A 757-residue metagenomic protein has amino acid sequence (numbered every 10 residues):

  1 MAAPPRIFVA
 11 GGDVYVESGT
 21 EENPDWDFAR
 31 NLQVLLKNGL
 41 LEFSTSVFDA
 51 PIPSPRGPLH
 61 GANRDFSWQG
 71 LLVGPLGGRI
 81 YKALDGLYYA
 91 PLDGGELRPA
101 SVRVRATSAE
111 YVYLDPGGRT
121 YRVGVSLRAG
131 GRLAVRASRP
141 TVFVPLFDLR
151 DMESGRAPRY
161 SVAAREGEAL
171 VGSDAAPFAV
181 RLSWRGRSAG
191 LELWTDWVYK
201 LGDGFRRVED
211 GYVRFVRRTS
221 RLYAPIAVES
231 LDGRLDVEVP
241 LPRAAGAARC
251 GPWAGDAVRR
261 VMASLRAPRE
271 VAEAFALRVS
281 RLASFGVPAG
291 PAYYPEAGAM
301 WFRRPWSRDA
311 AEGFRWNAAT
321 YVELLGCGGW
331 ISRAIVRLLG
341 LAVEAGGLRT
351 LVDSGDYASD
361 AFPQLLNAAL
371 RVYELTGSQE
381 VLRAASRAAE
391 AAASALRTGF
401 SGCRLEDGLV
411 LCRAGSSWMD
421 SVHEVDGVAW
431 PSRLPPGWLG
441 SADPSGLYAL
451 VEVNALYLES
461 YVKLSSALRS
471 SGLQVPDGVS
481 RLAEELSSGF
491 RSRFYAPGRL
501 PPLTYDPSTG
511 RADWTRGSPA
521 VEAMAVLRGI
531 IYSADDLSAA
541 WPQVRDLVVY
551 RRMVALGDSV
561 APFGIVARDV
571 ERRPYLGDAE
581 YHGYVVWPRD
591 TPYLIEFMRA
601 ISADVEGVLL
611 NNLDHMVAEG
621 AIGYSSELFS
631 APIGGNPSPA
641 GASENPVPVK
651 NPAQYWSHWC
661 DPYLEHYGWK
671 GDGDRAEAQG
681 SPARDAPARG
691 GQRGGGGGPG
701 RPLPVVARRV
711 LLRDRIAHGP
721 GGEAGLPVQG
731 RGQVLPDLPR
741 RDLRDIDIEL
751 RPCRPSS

Functional and structural regions predicted by a protein language model:
M1-R266, R308-D309, A319-C327, E344 (+6 more regions): Terminal accessory carbohydrate-recognition/targeting modules of carbohydrate-active enzymes
A2-G77, F302-P305, S354-L375, L500-Q543 (+3 more regions): C-terminal capping/lid segments that line or modulate ligand- or cofactor-binding pockets
S264-P305, R333-G355, G402-Y448, S487-V586 (+1 more regions): Extended glycan-interaction surfaces of carbohydrate-active proteins
A311-A319, R333-G340, P363-R371, A455 (+3 more regions): Contiguous, well-ordered alpha-helical segments that form the cores/surfaces of helical PPI scaffolds
A318-I335, V372-A393, R404, S465-E484 (+3 more regions): Structural helix-adjacent loops and short alpha-helical linkers that scaffold large soluble proteins
R349-N367, V372-R383, R387, A391-E406 (+1 more regions): Extended ligand-binding groove/face enriched in aromatic
N454-L468, S487: Extended, hydrophobic/aromatic-rich amphipathic alpha-helical segments that build helical scaffolds
